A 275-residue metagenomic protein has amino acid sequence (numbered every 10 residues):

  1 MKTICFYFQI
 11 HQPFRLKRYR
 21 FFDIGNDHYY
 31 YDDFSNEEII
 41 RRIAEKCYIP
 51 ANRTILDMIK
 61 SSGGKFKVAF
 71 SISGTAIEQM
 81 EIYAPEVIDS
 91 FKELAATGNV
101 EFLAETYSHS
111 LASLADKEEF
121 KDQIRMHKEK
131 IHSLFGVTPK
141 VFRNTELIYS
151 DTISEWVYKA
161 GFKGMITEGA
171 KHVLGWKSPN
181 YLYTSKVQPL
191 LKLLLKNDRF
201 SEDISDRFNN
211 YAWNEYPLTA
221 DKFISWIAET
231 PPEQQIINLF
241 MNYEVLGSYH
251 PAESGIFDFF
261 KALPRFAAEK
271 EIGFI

Functional and structural regions predicted by a protein language model:
M1-G63, V68: N-terminal regions that are enriched for targeting/export leaders and immediately downstream pro/stem segments
Q9, I55, E105, F142 (+3 more regions): Conserved, mostly hydrophobic/aromatic
A44-T54, A84-D89, I124, W213-W226 (+1 more regions): Well-ordered, non-membrane alpha-helical segments in soluble/globular domains
Y48-V68, E93-V100, S133-V137, E229-E233 (+1 more regions): A structural motif corresponding to the C-terminal end of an alpha-helix and its immediate exit/capping segment
V68-E146, P189-N209, Y243: Metal-dependent polysaccharide deacetylase catalytic core of the NodB/CE4 family, i.e., the active-site-bearing domain
D122-N180, V245-L263: Catalytic domains of cell-wall/extracellular-matrix polysaccharide-remodeling enzymes, centered on de-N-acetylation
G175-W226: Alpha-amylase-like alpha-glycosidases and glucanotransferases acting on alpha-linked glucans and related
W176-Y181, A220-I275: C-terminal domain-boundary segment and adjacent tail
